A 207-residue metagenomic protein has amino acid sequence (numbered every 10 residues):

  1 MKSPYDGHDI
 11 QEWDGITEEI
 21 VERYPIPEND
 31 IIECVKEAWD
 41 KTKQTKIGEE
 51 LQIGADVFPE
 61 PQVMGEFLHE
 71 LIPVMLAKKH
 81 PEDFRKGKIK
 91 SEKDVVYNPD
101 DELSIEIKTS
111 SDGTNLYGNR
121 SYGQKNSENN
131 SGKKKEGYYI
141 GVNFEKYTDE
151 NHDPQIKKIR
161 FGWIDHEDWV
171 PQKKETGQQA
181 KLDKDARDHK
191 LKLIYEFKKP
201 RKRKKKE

Functional and structural regions predicted by a protein language model:
M1-K93, T109-E207: Nucleic-acid endonuclease domains
V96-S104: Active-site beta-strand-loop-beta-strand hairpin of nuclease catalytic cores that positions key catalytic residues
